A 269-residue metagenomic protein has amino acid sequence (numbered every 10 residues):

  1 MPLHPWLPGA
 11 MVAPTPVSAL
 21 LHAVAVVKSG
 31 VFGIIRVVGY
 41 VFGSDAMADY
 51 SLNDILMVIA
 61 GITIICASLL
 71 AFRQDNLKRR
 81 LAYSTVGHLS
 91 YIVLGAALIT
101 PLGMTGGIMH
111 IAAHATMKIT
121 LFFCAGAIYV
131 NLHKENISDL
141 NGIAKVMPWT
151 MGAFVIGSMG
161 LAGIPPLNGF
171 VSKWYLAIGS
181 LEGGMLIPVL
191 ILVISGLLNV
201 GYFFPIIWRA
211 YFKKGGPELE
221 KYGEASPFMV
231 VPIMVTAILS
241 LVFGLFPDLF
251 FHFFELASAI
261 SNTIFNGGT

Functional and structural regions predicted by a protein language model:
M1-R209: Hydrophobic transmembrane alpha-helices and their helix-loop junctions in integral membrane proteins
K145-W149, F204-T269: Cytoplasmic/organellar membrane-interface segments at the starts of transmembrane helices in multi-pass inner-membrane
